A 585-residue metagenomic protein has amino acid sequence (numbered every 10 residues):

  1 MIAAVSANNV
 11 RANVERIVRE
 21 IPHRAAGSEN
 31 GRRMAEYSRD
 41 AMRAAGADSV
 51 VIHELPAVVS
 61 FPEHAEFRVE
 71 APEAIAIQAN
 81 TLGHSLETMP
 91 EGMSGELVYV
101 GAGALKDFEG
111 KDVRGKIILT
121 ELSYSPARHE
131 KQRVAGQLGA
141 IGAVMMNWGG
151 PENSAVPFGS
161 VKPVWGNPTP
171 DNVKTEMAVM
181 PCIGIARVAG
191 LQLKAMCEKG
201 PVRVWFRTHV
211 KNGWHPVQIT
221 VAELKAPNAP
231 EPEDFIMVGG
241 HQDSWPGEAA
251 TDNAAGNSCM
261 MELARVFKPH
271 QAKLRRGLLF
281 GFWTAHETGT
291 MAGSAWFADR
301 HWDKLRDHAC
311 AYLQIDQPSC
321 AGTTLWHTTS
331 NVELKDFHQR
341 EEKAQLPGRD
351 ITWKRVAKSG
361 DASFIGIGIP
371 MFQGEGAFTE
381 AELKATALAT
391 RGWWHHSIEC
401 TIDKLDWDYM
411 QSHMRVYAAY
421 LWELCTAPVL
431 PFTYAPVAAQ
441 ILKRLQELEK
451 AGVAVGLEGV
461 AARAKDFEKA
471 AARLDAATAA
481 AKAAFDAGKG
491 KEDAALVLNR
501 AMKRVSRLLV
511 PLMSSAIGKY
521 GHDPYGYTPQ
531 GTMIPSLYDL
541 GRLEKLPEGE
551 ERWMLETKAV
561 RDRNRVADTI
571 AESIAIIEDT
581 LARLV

Functional and structural regions predicted by a protein language model:
M1-A4, R19-E29, T88, Y99 (+8 more regions): Second-shell loop/turn segments in exported
A7, A12-I117, Y124: Noncatalytic luminal/extracellular "stalk/propeptide" segments of secretory-pathway proteins
A7-N30, D40-A45, S49, A102 (+6 more regions): Catalytic-core environment of secreted peptidases
S28, I77-K174, V179, R349-D350: Extracellular/luminal Protease-associated
A71, A76-G110, T169-T251, E262-G277 (+1 more regions): Soluble metallo-hydrolase cores and metallopeptidase-like ectodomains found primarily in the secretory/periplasmic
A74-A76, P170-D171, M180-I183, G190 (+4 more regions): Metal-dependent peptidase/peptidase-like ectodomains
P126-E130, V134, P216-I219, S244-E333 (+1 more regions): Acidic/histidine-rich catalytic neighborhood of metal-dependent amide-processing enzymes
R415-V585: C-terminal non-catalytic alpha-helical accessory regions
